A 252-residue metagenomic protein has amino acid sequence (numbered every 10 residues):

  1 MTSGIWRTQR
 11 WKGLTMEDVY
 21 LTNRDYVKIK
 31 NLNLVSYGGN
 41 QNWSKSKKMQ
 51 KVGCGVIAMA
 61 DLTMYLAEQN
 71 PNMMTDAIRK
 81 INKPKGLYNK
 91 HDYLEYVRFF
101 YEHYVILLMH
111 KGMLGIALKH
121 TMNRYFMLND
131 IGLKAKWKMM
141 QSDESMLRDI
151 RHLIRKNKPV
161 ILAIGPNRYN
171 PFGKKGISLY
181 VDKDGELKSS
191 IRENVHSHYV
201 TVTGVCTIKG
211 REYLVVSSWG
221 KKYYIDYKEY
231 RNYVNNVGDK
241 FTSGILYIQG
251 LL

Functional and structural regions predicted by a protein language model:
W6-A117, E193: Active-site-adjacent structural segments surrounding the nucleophilic cysteine of cysteine proteases and isopeptidases
T15, R155-N157, K209-G210: Short, well-ordered loop/turn elements at secondary-structure boundaries
G53, V160-A163, V215: Structural recognition of the beta-strand scaffold that forms the well-ordered cores of secreted hydrolase catalytic
M59, G165-N167, T207, W219-G220: An acidic- and aromatic-residue-enriched active-site/binding cleft used to recognize and process polar
Y101-V205: Predominantly the structural core of cysteine protease catalytic domains
V181-H196, T201-L252: Noncatalytic regulatory segments and standalone regulatory/sensor domains
